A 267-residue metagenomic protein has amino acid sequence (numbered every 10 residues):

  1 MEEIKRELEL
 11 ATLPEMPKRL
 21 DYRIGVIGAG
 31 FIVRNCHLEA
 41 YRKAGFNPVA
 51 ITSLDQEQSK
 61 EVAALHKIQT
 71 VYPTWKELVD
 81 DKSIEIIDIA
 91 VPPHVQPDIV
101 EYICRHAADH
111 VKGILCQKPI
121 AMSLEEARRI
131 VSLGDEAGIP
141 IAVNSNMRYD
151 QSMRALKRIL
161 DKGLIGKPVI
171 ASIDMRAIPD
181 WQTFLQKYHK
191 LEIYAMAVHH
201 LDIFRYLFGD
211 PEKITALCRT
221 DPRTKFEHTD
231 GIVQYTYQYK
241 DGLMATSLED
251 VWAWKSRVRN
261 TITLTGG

Functional and structural regions predicted by a protein language model:
E2-H66: N-terminal Rossmann-like dinucleotide-binding module
V33, Y72, L115-C116, I141-V143 (+2 more regions): Hydrophobic residues in well-ordered beta-strands that form the structural core
F46-A50, E85-I87, L191: Short active-site oxyanion
Q69-L133: Beta-loop-alpha module in the N-terminal Rossmann-like domain of NAD(P)-dependent dehydrogenases, especially those
T74-K76, M175, R219: Conserved SAM/SAH-binding loop
I89-A90, L248-E249, G266: Short, well-ordered coil/turn residues at beta-beta hairpins and beta-strand->alpha-helix junctions within
I120-Q182: A contiguous active-site-proximal alpha/beta segment in oxidoreductase catalytic domains
Q182-R259: Rossmann-like dinucleotide-binding domain that binds NAD(P)(H)
